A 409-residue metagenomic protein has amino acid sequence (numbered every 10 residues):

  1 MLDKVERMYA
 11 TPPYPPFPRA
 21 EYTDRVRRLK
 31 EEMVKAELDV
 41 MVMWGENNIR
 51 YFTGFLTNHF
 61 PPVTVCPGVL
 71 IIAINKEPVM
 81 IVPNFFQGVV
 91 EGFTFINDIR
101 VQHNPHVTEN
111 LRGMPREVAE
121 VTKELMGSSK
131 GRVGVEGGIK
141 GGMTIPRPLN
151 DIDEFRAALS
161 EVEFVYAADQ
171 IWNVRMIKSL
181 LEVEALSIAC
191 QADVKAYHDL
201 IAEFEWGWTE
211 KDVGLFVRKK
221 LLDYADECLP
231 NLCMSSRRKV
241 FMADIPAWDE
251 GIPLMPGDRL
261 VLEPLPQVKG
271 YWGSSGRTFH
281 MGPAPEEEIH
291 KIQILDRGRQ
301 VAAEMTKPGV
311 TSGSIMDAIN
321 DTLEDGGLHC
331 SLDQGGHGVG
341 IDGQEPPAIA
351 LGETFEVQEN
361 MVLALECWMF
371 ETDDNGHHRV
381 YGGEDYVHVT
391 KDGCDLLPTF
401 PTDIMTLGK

Functional and structural regions predicted by a protein language model:
M1-K409: Active-site neighborhoods and metal-handling regions in enzymes and metal-associated proteins
